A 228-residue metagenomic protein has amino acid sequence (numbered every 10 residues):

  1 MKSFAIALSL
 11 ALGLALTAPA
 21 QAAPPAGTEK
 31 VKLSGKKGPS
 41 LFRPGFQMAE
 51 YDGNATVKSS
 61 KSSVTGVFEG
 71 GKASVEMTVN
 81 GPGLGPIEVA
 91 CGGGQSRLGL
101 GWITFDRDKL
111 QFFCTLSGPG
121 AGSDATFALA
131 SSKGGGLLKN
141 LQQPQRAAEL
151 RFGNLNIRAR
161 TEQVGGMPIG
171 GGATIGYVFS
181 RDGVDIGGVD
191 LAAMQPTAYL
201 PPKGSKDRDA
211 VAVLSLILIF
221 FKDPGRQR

Functional and structural regions predicted by a protein language model:
M1-A7: Positively charged n-region of N-terminal signal peptides that target proteins for export
A7-A15: Bacterial N-terminal signal peptides
A22-R228: Intrinsically disordered, low-complexity proline/glycine-rich segments
